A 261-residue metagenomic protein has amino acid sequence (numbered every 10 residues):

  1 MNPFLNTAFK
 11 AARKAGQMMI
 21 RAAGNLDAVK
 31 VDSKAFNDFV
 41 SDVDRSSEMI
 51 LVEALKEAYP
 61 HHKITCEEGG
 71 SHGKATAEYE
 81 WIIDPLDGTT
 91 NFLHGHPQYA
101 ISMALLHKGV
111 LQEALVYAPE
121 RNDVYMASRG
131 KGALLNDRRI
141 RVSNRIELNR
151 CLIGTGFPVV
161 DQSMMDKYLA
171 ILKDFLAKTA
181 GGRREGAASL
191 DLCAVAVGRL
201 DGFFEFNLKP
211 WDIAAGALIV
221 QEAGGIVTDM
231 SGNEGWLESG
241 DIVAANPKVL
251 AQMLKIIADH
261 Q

Functional and structural regions predicted by a protein language model:
M1-L86, I226, K248, K255-A258: N-terminal subdomain of lithium-sensitive/metallo-dependent phosphomonoesterases centered on the IMPase/IPPase/PAP
M1-R13, L169-A177, L190-Q261: Oxyanion/phosphate-interacting regions
M19, D44, L55, T89 (+6 more regions): Residue-level signal for inorganic ion chemistry
L26, Y99, A127-K131, Q221: A short, compositionally biased
V31-D32, K56, S71-K74, V116 (+3 more regions): Short secondary-structure boundary/capping segments
R45, M49, E68, P85-G88 (+6 more regions): Generic detector of well-ordered alpha-helical packing
Y79-R121: Glycine-rich active-site/cofactor-binding loop and its immediate structural neighborhood
A104-L192, S239-Q261: Acidic beta-strand-loop-alpha-helix segment within the catalytic core of divalent metal-dependent phosphate-processing
